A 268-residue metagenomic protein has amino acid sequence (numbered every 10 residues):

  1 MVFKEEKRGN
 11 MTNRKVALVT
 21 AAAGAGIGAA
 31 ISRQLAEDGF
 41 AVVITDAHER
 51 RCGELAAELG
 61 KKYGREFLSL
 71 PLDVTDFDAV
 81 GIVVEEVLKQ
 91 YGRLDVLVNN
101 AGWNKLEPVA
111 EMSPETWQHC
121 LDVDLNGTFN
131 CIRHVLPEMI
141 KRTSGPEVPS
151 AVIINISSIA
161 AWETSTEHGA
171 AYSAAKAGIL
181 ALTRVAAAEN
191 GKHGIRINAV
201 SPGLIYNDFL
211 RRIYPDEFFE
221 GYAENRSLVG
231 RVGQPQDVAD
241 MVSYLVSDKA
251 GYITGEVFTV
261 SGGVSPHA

Functional and structural regions predicted by a protein language model:
V2-K4, G26, S243, T254-A268: Short C-terminal tail/terminal secondary-structure segment of NAD(P)H-dependent dehydrogenase/reductase domains
T12-V43: Canonical Rossmann dinucleotide-binding motif of NAD(H)/NADP(H)-dependent dehydrogenases/reductases, specifically
P108-V109, T116-L121, F219, A223: Substrate-binding pocket helix/loop in short-chain dehydrogenase/reductase
I132, A175, T183: Active-site helix of classical SDR
P137, A188-E189, G251: Alpha-helical segment proximal to the catalytic Tyr-Lys
S158: Residue(s) in the substrate-gating loop at a strand-loop-helix junction that position the organic substrate next
G191, R196, I253-G255: Short, small/polar-rich loop/turn modules that mediate ligand/substrate recognition or access, typified
